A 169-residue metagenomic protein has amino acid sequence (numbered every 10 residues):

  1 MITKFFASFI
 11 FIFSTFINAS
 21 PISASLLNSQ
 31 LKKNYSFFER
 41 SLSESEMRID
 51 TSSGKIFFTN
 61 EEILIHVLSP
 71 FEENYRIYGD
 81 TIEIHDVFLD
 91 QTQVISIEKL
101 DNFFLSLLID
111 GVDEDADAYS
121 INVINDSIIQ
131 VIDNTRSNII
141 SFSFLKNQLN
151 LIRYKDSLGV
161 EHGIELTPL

Functional and structural regions predicted by a protein language model:
F5-S14: Sec-dependent N-terminal signal peptides
I17-A24: Boundary at the C-terminal end of the N-terminal hydrophobic targeting segment
L27-M47: A short, Trp-centered hydrophobic/proline-enriched beta-strand micro-motif
L31, F57-E62, I77-T81, I124-D126 (+1 more regions): Short, solvent-exposed coil/turn segments at beta-strand boundaries
F37-E39, I65-L68, I84, I128-N134 (+1 more regions): Short beta-strand segments that buttress and anchor functional surface loops
K55-F103: An acidic-aromatic
L89-I129: Flexible, surface-exposed loop/linker segments and immediately adjacent secondary-structure boundaries
N122-L169: Gly/Pro-enriched, hydrophobic low-complexity segments that function as extracytoplasmic propeptides/linkers
